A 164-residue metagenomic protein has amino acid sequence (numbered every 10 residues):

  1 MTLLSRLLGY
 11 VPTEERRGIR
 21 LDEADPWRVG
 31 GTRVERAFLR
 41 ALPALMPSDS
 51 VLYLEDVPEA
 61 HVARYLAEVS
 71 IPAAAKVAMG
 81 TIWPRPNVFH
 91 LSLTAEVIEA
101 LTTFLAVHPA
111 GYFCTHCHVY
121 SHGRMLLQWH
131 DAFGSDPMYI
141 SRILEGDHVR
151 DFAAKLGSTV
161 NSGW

Functional and structural regions predicted by a protein language model:
T2-W164: Structured alpha/beta or helical-core interaction and ligand-binding surfaces enriched in interleaved
